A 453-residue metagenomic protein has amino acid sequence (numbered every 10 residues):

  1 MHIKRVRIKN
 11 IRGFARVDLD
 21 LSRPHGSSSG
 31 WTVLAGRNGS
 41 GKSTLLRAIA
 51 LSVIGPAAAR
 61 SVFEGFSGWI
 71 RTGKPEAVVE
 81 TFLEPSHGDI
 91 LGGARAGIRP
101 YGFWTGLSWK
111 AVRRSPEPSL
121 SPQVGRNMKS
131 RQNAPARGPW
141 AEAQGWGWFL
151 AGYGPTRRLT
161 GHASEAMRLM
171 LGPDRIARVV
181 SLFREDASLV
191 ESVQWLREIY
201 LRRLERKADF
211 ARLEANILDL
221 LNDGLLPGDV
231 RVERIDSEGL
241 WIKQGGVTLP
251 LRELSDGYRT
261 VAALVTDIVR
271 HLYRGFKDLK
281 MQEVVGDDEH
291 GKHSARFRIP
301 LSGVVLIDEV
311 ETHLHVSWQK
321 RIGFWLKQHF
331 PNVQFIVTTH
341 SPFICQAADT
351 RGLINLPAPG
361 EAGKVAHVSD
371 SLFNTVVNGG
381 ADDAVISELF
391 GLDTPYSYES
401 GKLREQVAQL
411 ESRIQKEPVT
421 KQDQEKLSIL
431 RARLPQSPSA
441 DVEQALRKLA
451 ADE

Functional and structural regions predicted by a protein language model:
M1-E185, E191, K207-A208, N222 (+3 more regions): P-loop NTPase switch/coupling surface
M1-F63, R234-L389, T394-P395: Switch/communication elements of ASCE P-loop NTPase nucleotide-binding domains
M1-I3, S192-I235: Amphipathic alpha-helical domain-onset/packing element
G26, K320, G360-A362, F373-E453: Acidic, Mg2+-coordinating catalytic modules of nucleic-acid enzymes
A50, E80, E84, E214 (+4 more regions): Generic solvent-exposed, charged/amphipathic alpha-helical segments that serve as macromolecular interface scaffolds
E84-S86, S255, E417-T420: Ser/Thr-centered flexible coil motifs
W146, F210-L218, N378-D382: A structural signal for well-ordered alpha-helical scaffolds and beta->alpha junctions
W195-I199, H271, Q406-R413: Solvent-exposed, amphipathic alpha-helical segments
